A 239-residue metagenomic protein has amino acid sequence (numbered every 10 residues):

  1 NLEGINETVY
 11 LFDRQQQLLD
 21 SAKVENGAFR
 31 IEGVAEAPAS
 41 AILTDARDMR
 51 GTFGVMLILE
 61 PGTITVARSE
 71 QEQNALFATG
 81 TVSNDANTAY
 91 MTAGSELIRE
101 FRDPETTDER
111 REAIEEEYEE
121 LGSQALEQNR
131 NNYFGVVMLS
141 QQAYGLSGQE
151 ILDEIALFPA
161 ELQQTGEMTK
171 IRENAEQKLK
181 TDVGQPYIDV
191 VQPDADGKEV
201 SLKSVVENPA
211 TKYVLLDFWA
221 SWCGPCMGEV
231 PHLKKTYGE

Functional and structural regions predicted by a protein language model:
N1-Q124: A non-transmembrane, solvent-exposed segment enriched in polar/low-complexity residues
Q16-L18, P186, K212: Short, small/polar residue-rich loop motifs at catalytic or cofactor-binding pockets
I42-D45, T52, E105, R111-P186: N-terminal targeting signals for export/organelle localization
L152-I155, K203, V230, K234: Extracytoplasmic/secreted envelope proteins and their assembly/folding machinery, especially bacterial periplasmic
V191-V214: A short beta-strand-turn-helix
K212, F218-K235: Conserved redox-active cysteine motifs that mediate thiol-disulfide chemistry, especially di-cysteine Cys-X(1-2)-Cys
